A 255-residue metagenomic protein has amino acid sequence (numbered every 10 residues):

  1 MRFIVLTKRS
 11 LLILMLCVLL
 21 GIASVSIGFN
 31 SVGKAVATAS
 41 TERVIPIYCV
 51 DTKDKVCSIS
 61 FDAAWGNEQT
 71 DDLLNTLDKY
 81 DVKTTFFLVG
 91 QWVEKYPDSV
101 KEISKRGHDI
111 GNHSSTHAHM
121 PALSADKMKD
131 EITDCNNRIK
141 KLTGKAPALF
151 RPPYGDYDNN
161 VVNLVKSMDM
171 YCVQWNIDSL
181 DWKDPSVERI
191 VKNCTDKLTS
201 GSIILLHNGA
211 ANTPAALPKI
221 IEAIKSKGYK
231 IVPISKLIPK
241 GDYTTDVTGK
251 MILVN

Functional and structural regions predicted by a protein language model:
M1-S60, N75-T85, S200-N255: Terminal accessory/targeting
R2-L6, L20, V32, D51 (+10 more regions): Generic signature of intrinsically disordered, low-complexity segments enriched in small/polar residues
S10, V32, E42-P46, H113 (+4 more regions): Sparse, context-dependent recognition of short Cys/His-centered cofactor- or disulfide-binding micro-motifs
V36-L123, K127-K141, K145, P239: Active-site beta->alpha N-cap acidic-glycine motif
D72, E94, A118-N255: Catalytic domains of cell-wall/extracellular-matrix polysaccharide-remodeling enzymes, centered on de-N-acetylation
